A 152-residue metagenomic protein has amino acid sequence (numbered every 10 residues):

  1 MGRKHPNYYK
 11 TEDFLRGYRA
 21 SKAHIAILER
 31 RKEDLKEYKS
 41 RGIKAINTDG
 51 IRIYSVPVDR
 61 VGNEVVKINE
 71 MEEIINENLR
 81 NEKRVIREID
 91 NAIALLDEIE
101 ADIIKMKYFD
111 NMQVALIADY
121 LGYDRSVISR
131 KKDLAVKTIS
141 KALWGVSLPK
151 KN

Functional and structural regions predicted by a protein language model:
M1-A92, W144-N152: N-terminal interaction/assembly modules
I93, K107-Y108: Short helix-to-turn junction characteristic of helix-turn-helix DNA-binding domains, especially the helix
I103-I104: A short pre-motif secondary-structure segment
Y108-F109, S140: Short, locally clustered residues in the helix-turn-helix/winged-helix DNA-binding domain
D110-V127: Helix-turn-helix DNA-binding module
G122-W144: DNA-recognition helix of helix-turn-helix
